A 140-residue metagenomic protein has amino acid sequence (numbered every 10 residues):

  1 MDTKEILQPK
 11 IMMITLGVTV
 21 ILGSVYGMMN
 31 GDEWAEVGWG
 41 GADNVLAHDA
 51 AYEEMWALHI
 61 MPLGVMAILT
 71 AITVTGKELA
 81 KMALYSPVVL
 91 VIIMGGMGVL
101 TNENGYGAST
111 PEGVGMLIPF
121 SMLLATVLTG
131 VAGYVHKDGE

Functional and structural regions predicted by a protein language model:
M1-G23, V135-E140: Cytosolic juxtamembrane helix and N-cap/initiation of the first transmembrane helix
M1-K10, G27-E36, W56-A71: Hydrophobic alpha-helical transmembrane segments
V18-H59: Hydrophobic transmembrane helix segments
A51-I60, G113-L123: Alpha-helical transmembrane segments of polytopic membrane proteins
M66-V89: Juxtamembrane helix-break-helix junctions at the cytosolic face of small multi-pass alpha-helical membrane proteins
M82-L100, F120-T126: Hydrophobic alpha-helical membrane segments
G95-I118, H136: Membrane-helix boundary connector in multi-pass membrane proteins
M122-E140: Membrane-water interface at the C-terminal end of transmembrane alpha helices
